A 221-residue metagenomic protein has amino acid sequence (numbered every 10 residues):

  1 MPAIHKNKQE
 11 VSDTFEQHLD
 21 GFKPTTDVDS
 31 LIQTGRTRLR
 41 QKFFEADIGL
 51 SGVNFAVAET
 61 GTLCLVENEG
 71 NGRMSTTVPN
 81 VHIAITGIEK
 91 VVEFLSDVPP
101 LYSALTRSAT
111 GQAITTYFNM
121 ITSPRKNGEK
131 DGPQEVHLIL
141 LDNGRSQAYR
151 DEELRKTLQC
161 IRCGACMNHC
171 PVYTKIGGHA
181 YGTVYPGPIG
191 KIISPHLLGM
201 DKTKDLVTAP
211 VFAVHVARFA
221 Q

Functional and structural regions predicted by a protein language model:
M1-E152: The feature marks the mature, well-folded catalytic cores of soluble enzymes
V53, T62, A165, P188-K191: Gly/Ser/Thr-rich helix-start
G128-T157, V172-Q221: Ferredoxin-type iron-sulfur electron-transfer modules in oxidoreductases and energy-metabolism complexes
C160, G164: Phosphate-binding glycine-rich loops and their immediate beta-loop-alpha structural context
